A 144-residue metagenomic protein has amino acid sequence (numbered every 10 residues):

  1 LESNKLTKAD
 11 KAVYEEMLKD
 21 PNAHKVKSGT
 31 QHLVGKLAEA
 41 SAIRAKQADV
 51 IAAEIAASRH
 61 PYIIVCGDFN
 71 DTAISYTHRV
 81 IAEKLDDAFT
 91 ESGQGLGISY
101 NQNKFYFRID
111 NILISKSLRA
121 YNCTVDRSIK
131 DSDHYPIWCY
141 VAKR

Functional and structural regions predicted by a protein language model:
L1-S58: Catalytic-adjacent loop/helix segments of enzymes that bind and process anionic phosphate/sulfate esters
A42-I64, F69-R144: Metal-dependent phosphoester-hydrolase catalytic domains
